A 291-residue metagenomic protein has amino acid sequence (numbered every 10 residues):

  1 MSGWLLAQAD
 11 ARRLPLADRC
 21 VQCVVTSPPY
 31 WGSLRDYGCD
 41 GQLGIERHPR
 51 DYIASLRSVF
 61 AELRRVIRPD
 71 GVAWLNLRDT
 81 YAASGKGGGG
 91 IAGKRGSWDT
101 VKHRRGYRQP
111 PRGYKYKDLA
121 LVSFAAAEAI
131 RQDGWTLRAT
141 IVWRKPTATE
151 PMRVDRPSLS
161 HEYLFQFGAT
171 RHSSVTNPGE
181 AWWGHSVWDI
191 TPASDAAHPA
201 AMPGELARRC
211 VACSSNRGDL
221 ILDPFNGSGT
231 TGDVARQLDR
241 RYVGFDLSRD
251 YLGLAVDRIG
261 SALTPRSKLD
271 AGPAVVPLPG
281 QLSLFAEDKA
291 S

Functional and structural regions predicted by a protein language model:
M1-R258, A262, L284-S291: Core catalytic lobe of class I
K268-S291: Acidic, low-complexity intrinsically disordered tails
